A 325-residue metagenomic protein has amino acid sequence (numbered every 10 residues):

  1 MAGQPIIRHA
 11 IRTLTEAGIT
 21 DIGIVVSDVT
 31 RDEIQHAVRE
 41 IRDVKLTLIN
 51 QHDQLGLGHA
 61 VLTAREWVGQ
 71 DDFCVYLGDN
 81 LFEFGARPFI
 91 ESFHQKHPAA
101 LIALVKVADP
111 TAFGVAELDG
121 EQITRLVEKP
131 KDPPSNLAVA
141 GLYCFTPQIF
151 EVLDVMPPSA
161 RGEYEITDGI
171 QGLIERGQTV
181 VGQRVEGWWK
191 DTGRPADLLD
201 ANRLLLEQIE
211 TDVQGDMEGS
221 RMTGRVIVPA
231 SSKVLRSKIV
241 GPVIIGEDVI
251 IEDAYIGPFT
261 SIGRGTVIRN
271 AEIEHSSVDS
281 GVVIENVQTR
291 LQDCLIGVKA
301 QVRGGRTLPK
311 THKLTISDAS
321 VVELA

Functional and structural regions predicted by a protein language model:
Q4-L77, L81-E91, Q95, R306 (+2 more regions): Conserved N-terminal catalytic core of the sugar/cofactor nucleotidyltransferase
D21-S27, A103-L104, S277, L295: Short internal beta-strands
I24, V75, A100-A103, G182: Structural beta-sheet core signal
E33-Q35, L153, A201: Hydrophobic packing residues within well-ordered alpha-helices of enzyme cores
K45-T47, Q122, T179-V181: Conserved beta-strand segments of alpha/beta enzyme cores
D79, K106, R194: Active-site glycine-centered loops adjacent to acidic/histidine catalytic or metal-binding residues that shape
F82-A160: Conserved core of the sugar-phosphate nucleotidyltransferase
Q148, V155-A325: Left-handed beta-helix
